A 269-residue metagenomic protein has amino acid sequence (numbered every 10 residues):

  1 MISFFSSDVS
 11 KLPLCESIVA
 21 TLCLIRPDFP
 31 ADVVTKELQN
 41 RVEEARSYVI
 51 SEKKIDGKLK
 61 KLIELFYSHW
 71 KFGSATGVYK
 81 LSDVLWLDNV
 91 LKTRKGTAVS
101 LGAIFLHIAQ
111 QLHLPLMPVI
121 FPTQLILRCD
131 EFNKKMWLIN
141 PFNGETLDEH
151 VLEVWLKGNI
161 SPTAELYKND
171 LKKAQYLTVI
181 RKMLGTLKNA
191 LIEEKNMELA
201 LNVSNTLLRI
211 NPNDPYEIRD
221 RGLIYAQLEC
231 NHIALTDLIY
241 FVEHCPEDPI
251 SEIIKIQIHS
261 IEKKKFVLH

Functional and structural regions predicted by a protein language model:
M1-H269: A structural boundary/capping signal
